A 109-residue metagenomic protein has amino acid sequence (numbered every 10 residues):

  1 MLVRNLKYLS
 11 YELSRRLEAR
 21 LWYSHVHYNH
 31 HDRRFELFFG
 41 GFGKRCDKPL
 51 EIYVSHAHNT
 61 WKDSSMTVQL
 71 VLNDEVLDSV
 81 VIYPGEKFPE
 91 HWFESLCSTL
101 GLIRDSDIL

Functional and structural regions predicted by a protein language model:
M1, L102-L109: Short intrinsically disordered terminal tails
M1-R45, E75-D78: Negatively charged, low-complexity tracts enriched in Asp/Glu with abundant Ser/Thr
E12, R16, V26, A57 (+4 more regions): Serine/proline-rich low-complexity intrinsically disordered segments, especially terminal tails, linkers
K44-E94: Intrinsically disordered, low-complexity regulatory segments enriched in Ser/Thr/Pro and charged residues
L72-D74, L100, R104: Generic hydrophobic/packing signal
